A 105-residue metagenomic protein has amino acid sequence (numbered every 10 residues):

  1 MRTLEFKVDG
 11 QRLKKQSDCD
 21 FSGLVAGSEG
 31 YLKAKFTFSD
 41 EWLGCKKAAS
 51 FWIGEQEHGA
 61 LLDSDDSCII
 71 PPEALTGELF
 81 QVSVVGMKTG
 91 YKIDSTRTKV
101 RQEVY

Functional and structural regions predicted by a protein language model:
M1-Y105: N-terminal assembly/attachment segments of tailed bacteriophage virion structural proteins
